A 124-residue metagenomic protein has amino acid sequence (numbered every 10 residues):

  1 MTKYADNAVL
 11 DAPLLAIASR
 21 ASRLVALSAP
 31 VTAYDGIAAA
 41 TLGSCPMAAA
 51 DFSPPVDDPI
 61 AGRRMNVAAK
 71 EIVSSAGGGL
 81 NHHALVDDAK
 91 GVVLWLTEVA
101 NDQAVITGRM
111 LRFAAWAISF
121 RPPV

Functional and structural regions predicted by a protein language model:
M1-N81, D88-V124: Small cysteine-rich, disulfide-bonded extracellular modules of the LU/uPAR three-finger superfamily and closely related
